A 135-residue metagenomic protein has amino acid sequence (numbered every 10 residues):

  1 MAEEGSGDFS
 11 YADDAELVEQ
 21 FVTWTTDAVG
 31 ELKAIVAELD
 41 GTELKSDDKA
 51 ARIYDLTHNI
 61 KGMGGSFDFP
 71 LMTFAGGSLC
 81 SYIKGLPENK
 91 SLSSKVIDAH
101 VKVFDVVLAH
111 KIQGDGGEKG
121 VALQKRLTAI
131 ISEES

Functional and structural regions predicted by a protein language model:
A2, V96, H100-S135: Structural secondary-structure packing elements that flank or coincide with functional cores
E4-E19, T57-G62: Short, charged, low-complexity loops and linkers
S10-R52: Long, amphipathic alpha-helical coiled-coil segments characteristic of histidine-phosphotransfer scaffolds
D14, T42-K49, M72, N89-S93 (+1 more regions): Residue-level recognition of alpha-helical structural elements
Q20, D48, I83-D98: Histidine phosphotransfer helical core of two-component systems
T25, A50-I53, M72, G76 (+3 more regions): Hydrophobic packing residues in well-ordered alpha-helices of helical domains and bundles
V29, K33-V36, T57, K61-G64 (+5 more regions): A structural signal for well-ordered alpha-helices, especially hydrophobic packing surfaces of coiled-coils
D48-G85: Extended, amphipathic alpha-helices with heptad-repeat/coiled-coil or helix-bundle character that serve as
